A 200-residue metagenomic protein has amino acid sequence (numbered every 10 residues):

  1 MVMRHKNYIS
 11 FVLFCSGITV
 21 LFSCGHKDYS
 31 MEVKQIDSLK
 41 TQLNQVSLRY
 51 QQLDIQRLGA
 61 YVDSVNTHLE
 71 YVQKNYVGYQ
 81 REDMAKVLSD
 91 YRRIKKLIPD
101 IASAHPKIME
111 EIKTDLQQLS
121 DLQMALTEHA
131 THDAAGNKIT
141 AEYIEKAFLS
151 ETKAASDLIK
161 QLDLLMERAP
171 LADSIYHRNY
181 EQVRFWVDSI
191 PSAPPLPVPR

Functional and structural regions predicted by a protein language model:
V2-L13: Bacterial N-terminal signal peptides that target proteins for export
V20-S23: C-terminal motif of bacterial Sec signal peptides marking the signal peptidase cleavage site
G25-S89: Immediate post-signal-peptide N-terminus of mature secreted/exported proteins
K27, M31-K34, S38, N75 (+10 more regions): Primarily heptad-repeat coiled-coil rod domains in cytosolic scaffolding/tethering proteins
K34, Q45-L48, Q52-I55, S103 (+6 more regions): Heptad-repeat alpha-helical rod positions in long coiled-coil/spectrin-like domains
K95-A154: Surface-exposed, polar helix/loop patches in the mature regions of secreted/periplasmic/lumenal proteins that form
H132-R200: C-terminal amphipathic alpha-helix
